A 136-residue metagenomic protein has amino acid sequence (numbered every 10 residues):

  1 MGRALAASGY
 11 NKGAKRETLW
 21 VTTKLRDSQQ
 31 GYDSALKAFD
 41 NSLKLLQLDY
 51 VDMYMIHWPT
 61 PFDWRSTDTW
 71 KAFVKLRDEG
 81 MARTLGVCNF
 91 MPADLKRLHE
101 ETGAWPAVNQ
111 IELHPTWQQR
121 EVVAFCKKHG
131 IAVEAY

Functional and structural regions predicted by a protein language model:
M1, A35, F39, S66-T69: Aromatic/hydrophobic pocket-lining residues that form the small-molecule binding cavity in soluble enzyme cores
G2-L19, D49, A72: N-terminal binding-site loop/beta-alpha segment at the start of enzyme catalytic domains that lines or forms
K15, Q47-Y50, M81, A104-W105: Short loop/turn motifs at secondary-structure junctions
W20-K24, M55, Q110: Extended hydrophobic secondary-structure segments that form protein cores and membrane-embedded regions
T23-S34, P61-F62: Active-site mouth loops of central-metabolism enzymes
G31, A35-Y50: An active-site-proximal structural segment forming one wall of the substrate-binding cleft that immediately precedes
L46-D63: Active-site groove signature of glycoside hydrolases
W58-Y136: Beta/alpha (TIM)-barrel catalytic core signal, keyed to glycine-rich beta->alpha loops juxtaposed to Asp/Glu that bind
